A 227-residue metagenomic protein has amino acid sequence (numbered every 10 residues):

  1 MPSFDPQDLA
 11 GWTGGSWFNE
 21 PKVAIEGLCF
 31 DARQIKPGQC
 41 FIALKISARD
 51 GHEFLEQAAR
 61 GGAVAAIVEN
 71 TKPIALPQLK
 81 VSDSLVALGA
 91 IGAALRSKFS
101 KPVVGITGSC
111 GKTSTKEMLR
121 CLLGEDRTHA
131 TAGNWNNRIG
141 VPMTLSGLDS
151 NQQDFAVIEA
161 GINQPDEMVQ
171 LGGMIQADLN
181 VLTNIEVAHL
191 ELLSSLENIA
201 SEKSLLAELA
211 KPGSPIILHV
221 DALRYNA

Functional and structural regions predicted by a protein language model:
M1-A90: N-terminal leader/targeting and accessory segments in enzymes
K72-A75, A222-A227: Short, charged/polar "capping" segments at the starts of alpha-helices and the immediately preceding loops
L88-V220, R224: Phosphate-binding loop of NTP-binding sites
